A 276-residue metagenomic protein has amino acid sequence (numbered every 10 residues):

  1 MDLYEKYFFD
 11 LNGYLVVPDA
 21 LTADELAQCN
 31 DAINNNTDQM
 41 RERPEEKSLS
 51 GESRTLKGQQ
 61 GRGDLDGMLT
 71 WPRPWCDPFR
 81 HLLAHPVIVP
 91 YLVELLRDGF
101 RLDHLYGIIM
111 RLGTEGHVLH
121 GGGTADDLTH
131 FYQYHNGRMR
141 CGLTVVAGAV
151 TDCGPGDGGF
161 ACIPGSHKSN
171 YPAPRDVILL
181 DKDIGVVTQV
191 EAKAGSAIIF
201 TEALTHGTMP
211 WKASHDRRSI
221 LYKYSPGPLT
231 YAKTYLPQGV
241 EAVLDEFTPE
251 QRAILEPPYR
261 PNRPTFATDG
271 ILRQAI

Functional and structural regions predicted by a protein language model:
M1-L11, P18-H135: Non-heme Fe(II)-dependent double-stranded beta-helix
Y7, M139-V145, T151-M209: Double-stranded beta-helix
Q39, R43-E46, A197, L204-T205 (+1 more regions): Non-heme Fe(II)/2-oxoglutarate
S50-L56, G121-F131, R175-V186, D216 (+1 more regions): Short, surface-exposed loop/helix-turn segments at secondary-structure junctions that function as lids/hinges flanking
L105-G107, V146-G148, I220-Y224: A structural signal for short, well-ordered beta-strand segments
M110-R111, I163-S169, K223-L229: Short edge-strand/loop segments of extracellular domains
E115-G121, L128-F131, G156-C162, Y171-R175 (+2 more regions): A short secondary-structure junction signal
G116, V145, F160, R217-S219: Structural motif
